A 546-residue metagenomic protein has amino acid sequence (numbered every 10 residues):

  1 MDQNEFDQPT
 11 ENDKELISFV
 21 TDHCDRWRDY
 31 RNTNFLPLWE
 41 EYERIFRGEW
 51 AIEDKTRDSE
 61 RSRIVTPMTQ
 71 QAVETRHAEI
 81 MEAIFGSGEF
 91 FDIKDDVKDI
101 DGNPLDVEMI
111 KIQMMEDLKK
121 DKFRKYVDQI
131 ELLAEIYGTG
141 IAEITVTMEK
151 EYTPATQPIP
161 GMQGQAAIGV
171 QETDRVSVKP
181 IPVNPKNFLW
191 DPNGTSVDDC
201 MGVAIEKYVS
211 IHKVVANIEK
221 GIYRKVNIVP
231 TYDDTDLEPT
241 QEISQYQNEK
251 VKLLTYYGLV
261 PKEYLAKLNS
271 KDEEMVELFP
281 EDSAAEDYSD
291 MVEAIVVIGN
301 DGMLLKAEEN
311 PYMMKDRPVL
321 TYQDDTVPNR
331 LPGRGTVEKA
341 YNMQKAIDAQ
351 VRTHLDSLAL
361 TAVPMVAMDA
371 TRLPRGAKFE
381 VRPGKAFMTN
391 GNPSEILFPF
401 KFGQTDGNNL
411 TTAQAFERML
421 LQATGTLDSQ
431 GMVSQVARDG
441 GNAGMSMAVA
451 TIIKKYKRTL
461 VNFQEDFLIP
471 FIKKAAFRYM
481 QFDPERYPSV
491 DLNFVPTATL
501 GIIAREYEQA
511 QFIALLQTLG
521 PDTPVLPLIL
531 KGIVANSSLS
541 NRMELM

Functional and structural regions predicted by a protein language model:
M1-R61, V65, A134-I136, A142 (+14 more regions): C-terminal anchoring/interaction modules
E116-R124: A conserved hydrophobic secondary-structure block that centers on an alpha-helix together with its immediately flanking
R124-Q129, Q404-D406: Short alpha-helical segments and helix-capping/turn motifs at coil-helix boundaries
G140, S210-Y246, V251, T255-G258 (+3 more regions): Intrinsically disordered, low-complexity regulatory segments
